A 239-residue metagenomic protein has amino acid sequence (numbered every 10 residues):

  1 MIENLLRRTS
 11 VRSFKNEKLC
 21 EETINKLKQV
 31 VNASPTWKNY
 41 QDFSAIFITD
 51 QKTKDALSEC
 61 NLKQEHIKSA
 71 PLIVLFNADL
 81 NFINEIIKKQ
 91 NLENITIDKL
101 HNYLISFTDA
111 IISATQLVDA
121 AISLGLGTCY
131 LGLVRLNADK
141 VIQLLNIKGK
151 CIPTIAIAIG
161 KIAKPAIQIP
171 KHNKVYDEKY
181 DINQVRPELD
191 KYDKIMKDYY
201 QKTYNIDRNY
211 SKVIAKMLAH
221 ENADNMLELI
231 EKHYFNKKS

Functional and structural regions predicted by a protein language model:
M1-S239: Acidic, surface-exposed loops and disordered segments
